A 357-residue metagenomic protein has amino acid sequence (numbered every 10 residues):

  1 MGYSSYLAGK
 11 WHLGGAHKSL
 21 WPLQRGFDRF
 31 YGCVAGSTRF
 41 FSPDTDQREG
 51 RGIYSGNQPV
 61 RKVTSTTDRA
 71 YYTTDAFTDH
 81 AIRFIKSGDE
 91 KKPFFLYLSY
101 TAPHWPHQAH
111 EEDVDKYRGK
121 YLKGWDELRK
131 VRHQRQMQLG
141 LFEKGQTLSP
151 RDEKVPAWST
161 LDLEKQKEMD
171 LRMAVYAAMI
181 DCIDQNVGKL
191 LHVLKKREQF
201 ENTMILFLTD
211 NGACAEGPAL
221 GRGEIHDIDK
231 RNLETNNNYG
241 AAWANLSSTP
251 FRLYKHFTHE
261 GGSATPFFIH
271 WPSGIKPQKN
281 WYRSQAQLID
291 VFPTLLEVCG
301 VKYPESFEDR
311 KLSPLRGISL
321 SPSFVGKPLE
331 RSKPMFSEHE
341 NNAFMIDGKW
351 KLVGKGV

Functional and structural regions predicted by a protein language model:
M1, A81, F94-Y100, Y176 (+6 more regions): Beta-strand elements within well-structured catalytic alpha/beta cores of enzymes that handle phosphate/sulfate esters
M1-Y6, R25-D28, E90-L96, Q199-I205 (+3 more regions): Loop/turn elements at helix/coil->beta-strand transitions in domains of secreted/extracellular proteins
Y3, L13-R118, K123, E153-A177: Formylglycine-dependent
L7-K18, V34-S37, L96-Q108, L148-P156 (+6 more regions): Short, solvent-exposed turn/loop segments enriched in Gly/Ser/Thr/Pro and often Arg
H17-G26, H107-A109, H192-W271: Histidine-centered active-site microenvironments of extracellular/periplasmic hydrolases and transferases
L20-R29, C33-T38, L233-S263, G274-S284 (+1 more regions): C-terminal cap/loop subdomain of S1 sulfatases and analogous C-terminal strand-loop tails that border
Q58-T67, V114-G119, K167-M173, R231-T235 (+3 more regions): Flexible glycine/proline-enriched surface loops and loop-helix/loop-strand junctions
Y121-R151: Alpha-helical "lid/cap" subdomains adjacent to substrate-binding clefts that gate access and reposition the ligand
